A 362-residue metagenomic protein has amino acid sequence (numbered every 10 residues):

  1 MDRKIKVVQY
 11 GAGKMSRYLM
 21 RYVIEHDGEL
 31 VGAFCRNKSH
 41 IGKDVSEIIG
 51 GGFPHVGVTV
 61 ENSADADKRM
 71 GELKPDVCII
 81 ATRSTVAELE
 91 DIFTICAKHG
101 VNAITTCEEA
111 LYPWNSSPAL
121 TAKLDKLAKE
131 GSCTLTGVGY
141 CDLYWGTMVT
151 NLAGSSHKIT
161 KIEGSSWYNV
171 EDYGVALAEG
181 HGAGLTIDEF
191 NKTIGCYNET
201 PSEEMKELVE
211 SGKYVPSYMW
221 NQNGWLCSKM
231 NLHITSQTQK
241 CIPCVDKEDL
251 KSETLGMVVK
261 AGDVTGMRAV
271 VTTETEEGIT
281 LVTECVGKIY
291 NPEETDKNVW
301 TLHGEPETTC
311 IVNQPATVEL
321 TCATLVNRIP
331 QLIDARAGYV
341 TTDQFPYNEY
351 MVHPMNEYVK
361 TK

Functional and structural regions predicted by a protein language model:
M1-K98: N-terminal glycine-/serine-/threonine-rich beta1-alpha1-beta2 phosphate-ribose binding loop of Rossmann-like
K6, Y10, K14, G154-K288 (+4 more regions): Active-site-lining helix/loop region of Rossmann-like oxidoreductase modules
M20, D125, G146-A153, W220-C227 (+2 more regions): Predominant activation on well-ordered alpha-helical scaffold segments within soluble catalytic domains
R36, R83, C107-L111, Y140-C141 (+1 more regions): Short, ordered loop/turn segments at secondary-structure junctions
N102-I104: A short hydrophobic/small-residue beta-strand
E108-C133: Rossmann-fold NAD(P)-binding glycine/threonine-rich loop
G131-I159, Q314, C322: Adenosine-phosphate binding glycine-rich loop
K288-K362: C-terminal helical cap and adjacent loop that interface with cofactors, partners, or active-site loops
